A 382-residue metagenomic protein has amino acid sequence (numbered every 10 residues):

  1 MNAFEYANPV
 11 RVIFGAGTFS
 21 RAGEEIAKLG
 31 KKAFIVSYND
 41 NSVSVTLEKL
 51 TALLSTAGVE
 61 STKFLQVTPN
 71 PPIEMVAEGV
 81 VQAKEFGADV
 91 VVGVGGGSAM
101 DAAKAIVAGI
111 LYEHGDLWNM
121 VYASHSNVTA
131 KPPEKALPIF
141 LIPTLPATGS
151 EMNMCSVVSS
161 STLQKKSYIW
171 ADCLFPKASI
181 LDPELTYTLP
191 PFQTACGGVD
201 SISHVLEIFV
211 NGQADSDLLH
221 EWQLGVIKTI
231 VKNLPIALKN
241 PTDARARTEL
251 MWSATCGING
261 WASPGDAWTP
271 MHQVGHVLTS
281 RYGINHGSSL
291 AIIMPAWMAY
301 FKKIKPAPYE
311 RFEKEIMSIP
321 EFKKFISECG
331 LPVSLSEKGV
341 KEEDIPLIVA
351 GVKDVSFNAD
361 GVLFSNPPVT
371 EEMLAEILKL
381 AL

Functional and structural regions predicted by a protein language model:
M1-V90, L335: ATP/NTP phosphate-donor binding region
V10, Y112-D215: A glycine/threonine-rich phosphate-anchoring loop and its flanking beta-alpha core in nucleotide/phosphate-binding
A77-V80, C173-S179, I227, G265-H272: Acidic-glycine-rich active-site phosphate/pyrophosphate-binding loop
V80, A99-E113, M152-N153: Short Gly/Thr/Asp-enriched flexible loops that form oxyanion-binding sites at enzyme active sites
A88-K104, T144-S150: Glycine/serine-rich anion-binding loops at beta->alpha junctions that coordinate negatively charged ligand groups
I208-K324: Active-site segments that bind and position negatively charged phosphate/pyrophosphate groups
K314-L382: C-terminal charged capping/lid subdomain of soluble metabolic enzymes
